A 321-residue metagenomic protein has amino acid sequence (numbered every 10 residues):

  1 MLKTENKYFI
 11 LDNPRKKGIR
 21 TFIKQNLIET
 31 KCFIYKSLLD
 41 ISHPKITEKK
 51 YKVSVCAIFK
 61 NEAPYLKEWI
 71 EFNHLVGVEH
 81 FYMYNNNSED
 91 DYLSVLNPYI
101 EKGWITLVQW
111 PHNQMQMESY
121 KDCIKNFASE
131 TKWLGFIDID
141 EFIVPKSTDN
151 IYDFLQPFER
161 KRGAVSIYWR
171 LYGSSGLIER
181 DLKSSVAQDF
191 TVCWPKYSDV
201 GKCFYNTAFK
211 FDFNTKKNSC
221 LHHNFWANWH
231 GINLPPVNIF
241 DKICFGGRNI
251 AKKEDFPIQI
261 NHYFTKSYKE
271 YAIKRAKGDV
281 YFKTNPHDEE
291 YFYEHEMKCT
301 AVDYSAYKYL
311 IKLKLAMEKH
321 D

Functional and structural regions predicted by a protein language model:
L2-K36, E118-Y120, P145-D321: Catalytic-site signature of metal-activated, phosphate-bearing donor transferases, centered on the GT-A/GT-A-like
K52-S54: Cell-envelope/extracellular polymer assembly enzymes that use nucleotide-activated donors
A57-E71, N87: Active-site beta-to-alpha loop of glycosyltransferases that engages the nucleotide-sugar donor
E71-H80: Short, acidic, metal-binding catalytic loop of nucleotide-sugar glycosyltransferases
N85-E101, H112: A conserved acidic beta->alpha catalytic loop
I100-Q114, V200-K202: Conserved donor nucleotide-binding strand/loop of the catalytic core
K121-W133: Active-site nucleotide-sugar/metal-binding loop of Leloir-type enzymes
T131-V144: Short beta-strand-to-loop acidic/aromatic patch adjacent to the donor-nucleotide binding site
